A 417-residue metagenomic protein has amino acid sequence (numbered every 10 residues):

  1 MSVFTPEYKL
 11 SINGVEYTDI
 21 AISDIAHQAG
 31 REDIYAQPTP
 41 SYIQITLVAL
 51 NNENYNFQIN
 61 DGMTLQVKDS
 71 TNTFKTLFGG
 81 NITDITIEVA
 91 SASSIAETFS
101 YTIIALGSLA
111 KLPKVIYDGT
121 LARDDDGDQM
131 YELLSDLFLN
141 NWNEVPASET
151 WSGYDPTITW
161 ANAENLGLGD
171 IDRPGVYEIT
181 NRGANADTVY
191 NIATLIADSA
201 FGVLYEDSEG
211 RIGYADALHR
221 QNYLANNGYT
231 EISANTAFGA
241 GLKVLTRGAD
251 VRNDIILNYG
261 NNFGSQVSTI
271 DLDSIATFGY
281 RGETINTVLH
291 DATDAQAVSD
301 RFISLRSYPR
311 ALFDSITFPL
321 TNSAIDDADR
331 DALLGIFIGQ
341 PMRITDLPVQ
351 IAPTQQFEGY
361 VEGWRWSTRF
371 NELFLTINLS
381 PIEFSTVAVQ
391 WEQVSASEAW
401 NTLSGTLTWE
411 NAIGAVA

Functional and structural regions predicted by a protein language model:
M1-D128, S367, E372-F374, I382-T386: Beta-strand-rich assembly/attachment modules of structural machines
M1-D19, A122-G127, Y131, N191-E358 (+2 more regions): Acidic, small/polar-enriched beta strand-loop surface segments
D33-Q37, N60-Q66, I85, P113-D118 (+7 more regions): Generic ordered-secondary-structure signal
N60-G62, N185-A186, G339-T345: Glycine-centered loop/turn motifs
T71-F74, S91-R247, T354: Charged- and aromatic-enriched interaction segments used to assemble and dock large macromolecular complexes
T71-N81, V349-Y360: Short coil-to-beta-strand transition motifs
